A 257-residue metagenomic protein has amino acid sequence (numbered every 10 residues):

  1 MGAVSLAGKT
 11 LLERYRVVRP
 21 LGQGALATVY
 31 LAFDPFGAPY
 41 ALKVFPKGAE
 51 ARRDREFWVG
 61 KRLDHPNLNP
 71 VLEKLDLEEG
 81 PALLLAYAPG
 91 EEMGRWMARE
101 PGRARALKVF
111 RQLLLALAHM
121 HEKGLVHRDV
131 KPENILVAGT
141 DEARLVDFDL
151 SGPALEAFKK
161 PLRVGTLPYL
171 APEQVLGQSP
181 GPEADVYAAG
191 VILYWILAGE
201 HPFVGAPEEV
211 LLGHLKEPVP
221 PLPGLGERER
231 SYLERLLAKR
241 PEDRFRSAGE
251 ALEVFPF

Functional and structural regions predicted by a protein language model:
A49-R62: AlphaC helix of the eukaryotic protein kinase fold
K74: Activation-segment/catalytic-loop signature of the eukaryotic protein kinase fold
E78-E92, W96: Conserved short submotifs of the Hanks-type protein kinase catalytic core that shape the nucleotide-binding pocket
V109-F110: Activation segment signature within eukaryotic-like protein kinase domains
L115-L125: Protein kinase catalytic-loop region centered on the HRD/HxD motif
D185: Conserved catalytic-loop aspartate of Hanks-type protein kinases
L225-A238: Conserved C-terminal C-lobe helix
